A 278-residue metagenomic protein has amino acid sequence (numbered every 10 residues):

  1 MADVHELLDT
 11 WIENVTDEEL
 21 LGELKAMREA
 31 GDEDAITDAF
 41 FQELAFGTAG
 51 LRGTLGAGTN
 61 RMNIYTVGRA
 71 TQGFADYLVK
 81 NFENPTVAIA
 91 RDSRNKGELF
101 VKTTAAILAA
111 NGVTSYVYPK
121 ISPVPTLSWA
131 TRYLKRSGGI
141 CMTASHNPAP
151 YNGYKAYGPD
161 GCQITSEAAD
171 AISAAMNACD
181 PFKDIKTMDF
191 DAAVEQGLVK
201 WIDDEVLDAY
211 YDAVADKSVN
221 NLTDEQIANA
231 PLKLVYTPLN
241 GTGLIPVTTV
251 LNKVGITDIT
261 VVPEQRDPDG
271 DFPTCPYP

Functional and structural regions predicted by a protein language model:
M1-D9: Basic/polar N-terminal segments that are highly enriched at the extreme N-terminus, encompassing both cleavable
L8-T104, N111, A193, V199-L234 (+1 more regions): An N-terminal, well-structured beta->alpha segment
W11, V15, E19, A35-A39 (+2 more regions): Gly/Ser/Thr-enriched, mixed-charge loops and adjacent short helices that form phosphate/oxyanion-binding elements
F46-L51, L55, V67, F74 (+6 more regions): Long, contiguous hydrophobic alpha-helical segments, chiefly transmembrane helices and signal peptides
L51-G53, G58-N60, R94, S122-P123 (+5 more regions): Short, glycine-/Ser/Thr-/acidic-enriched flexible segments
Q72, K102, A106, P125 (+5 more regions): Residues on a specific face of well-ordered alpha-helices
K80, Y133, A178-F182: Alpha-helix capping at helix-to-loop junctions
E83, A88-Y151, K253-P278: N-terminal small/polar loop signature for handling phosphorylated ligands or for N-terminal nucleophile
